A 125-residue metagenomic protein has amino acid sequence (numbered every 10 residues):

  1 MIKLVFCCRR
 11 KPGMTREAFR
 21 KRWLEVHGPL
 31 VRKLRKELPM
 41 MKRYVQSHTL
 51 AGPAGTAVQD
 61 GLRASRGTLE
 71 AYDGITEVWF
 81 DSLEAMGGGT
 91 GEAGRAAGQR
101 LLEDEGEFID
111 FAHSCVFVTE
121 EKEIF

Functional and structural regions predicted by a protein language model:
M1-F125: Macromolecular interaction modules
